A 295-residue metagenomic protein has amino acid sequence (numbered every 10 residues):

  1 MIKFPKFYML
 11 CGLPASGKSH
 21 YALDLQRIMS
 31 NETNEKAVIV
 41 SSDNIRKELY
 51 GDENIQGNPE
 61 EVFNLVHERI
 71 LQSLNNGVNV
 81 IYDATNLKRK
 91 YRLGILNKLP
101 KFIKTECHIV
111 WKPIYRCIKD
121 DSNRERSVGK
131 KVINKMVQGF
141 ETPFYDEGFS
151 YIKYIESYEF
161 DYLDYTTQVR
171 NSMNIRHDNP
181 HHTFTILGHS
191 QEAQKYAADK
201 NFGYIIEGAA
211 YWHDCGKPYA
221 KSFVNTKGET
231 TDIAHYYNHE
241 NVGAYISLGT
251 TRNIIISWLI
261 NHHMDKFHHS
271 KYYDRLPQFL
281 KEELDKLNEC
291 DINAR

Functional and structural regions predicted by a protein language model:
M1-F4, S73: Phosphate-binding P-loop
F7, C11, S16, Y115-D164: Conserved GTP-binding G-domain of TRAFAC-class P-loop NTPases and closely related GTPase folds
H20-V78: Conserved substrate/cofactor phosphate-moiety recognition/catalytic segment in nucleotide-dependent phosphotransferases
E48, Y91-R92, I114-D121: Switch/connector loops and helix/strand junctions flanking conserved nucleotide-binding motifs in nucleotide-processing
V80-I95: Acidic, metal-coordinating catalytic cores used for nucleic-acid/nucleotide bond scission and strand-transfer chemistry
F102-K119: Conserved phosphate-donor/acceptor-positioning beta-strand/loop module used by diverse small-molecule
T166-Q194, P218, S222-I233: Active-site flanking loop/helix segments enriched in acidic
Y196-R295: Divalent metal-dependent catalytic cores for phosphoryl transfer on phosphate-bearing substrates
